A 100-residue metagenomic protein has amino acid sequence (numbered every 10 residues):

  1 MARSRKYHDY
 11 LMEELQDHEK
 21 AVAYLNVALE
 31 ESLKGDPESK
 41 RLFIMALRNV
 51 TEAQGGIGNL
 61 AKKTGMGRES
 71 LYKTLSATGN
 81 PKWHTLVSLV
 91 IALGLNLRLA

Functional and structural regions predicted by a protein language model:
M1-M45, N49: N-terminal flexible/basic segments that precede or flank functional cores
E38-R41, G58, H84: Short, solvent-exposed positions on alpha-helices
F43, A53, P81-K82: Residue-level preference for nonpolar/small residues embedded in alpha-helices
A46, N59, S70, T85-S88 (+1 more regions): Generic beta-strand or strand-like secondary-structure segments
N49-K73: Short alpha-helical DNA-recognition segment
L75, L93: DNA major-groove recognition helix of helix-turn-helix
T78-S88, R98: Short, basic-rich loop-to-helix N-cap that marks the start of a DNA-contacting helix
G94-A100: Short C-terminal boundary/hinge segments that cap the last helix of small helical domains
